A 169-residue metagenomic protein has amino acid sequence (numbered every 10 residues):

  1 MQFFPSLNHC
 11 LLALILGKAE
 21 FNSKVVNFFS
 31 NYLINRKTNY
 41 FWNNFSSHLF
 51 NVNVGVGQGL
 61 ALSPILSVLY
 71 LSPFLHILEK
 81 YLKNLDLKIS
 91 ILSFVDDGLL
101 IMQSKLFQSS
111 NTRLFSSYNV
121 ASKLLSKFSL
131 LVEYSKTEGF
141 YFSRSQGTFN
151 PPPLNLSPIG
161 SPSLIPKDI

Functional and structural regions predicted by a protein language model:
M1-L16: Conserved catalytic palm subdomain of right-hand nucleotidyl-transferase polymerases, strongest for RNA-directed enzymes
F4, V52-L82: Conserved pre-motif C helix in the palm subdomain of viral-like polymerases
L16, F29, Y40, G59 (+7 more regions): Mobile genetic element proteins and their domesticated derivatives, centered on retroelements and DNA transposons
F29-L49: Reverse-transcriptase-like RNA-dependent polymerase core
N44, L131-D168: Short, conserved micro-motifs composed of acidic
I91-L92: A short pre-motif secondary-structure segment
G98-Q103: Short beta-strand->loop micro-motif that forms the acidic, two-metal-ion catalytic signature in nucleotide-processing
Q108-S129: Inter-domain linker/hinge segments that demarcate the starts of reverse transcriptase and RNase H-type modules
